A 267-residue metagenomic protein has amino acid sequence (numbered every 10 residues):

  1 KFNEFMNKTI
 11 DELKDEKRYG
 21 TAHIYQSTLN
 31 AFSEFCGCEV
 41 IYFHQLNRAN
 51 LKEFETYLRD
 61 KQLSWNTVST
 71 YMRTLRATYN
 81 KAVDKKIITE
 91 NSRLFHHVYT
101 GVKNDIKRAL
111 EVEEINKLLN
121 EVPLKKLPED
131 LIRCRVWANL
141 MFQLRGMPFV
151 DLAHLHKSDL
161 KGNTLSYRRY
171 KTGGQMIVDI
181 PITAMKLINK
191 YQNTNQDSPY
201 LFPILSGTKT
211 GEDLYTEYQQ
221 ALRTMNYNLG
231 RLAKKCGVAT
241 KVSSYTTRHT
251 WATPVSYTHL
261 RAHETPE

Functional and structural regions predicted by a protein language model:
K1-K61: Basic/aromatic-enriched alpha-helical hairpins
A31-E34, H44, D60-R93, R145-M147: N-terminal DNA-binding recognition helix of tyrosine site-specific recombinases/integrases
K52-E53, I88-V122, T208-Y215: Flexible interdomain linker/hinge and immediately adjacent N-terminus of the catalytic tyrosine-recombinase domain
R76-A77, R135-P148, P254: Short pre-functional
H96, H154-K190: Conserved tyrosine-mediated DNA breakage-rejoining catalytic core shared by Y-recombinases
I115, P181-A239: Active-site/catalytic core of tyrosine-dependent DNA strand-transfer enzymes
L124-N139: Conserved catalytic core of the tyrosine transesterase superfamily
T258-E267: Conserved small/polar residues in nucleotide/adenosyl-binding loops
